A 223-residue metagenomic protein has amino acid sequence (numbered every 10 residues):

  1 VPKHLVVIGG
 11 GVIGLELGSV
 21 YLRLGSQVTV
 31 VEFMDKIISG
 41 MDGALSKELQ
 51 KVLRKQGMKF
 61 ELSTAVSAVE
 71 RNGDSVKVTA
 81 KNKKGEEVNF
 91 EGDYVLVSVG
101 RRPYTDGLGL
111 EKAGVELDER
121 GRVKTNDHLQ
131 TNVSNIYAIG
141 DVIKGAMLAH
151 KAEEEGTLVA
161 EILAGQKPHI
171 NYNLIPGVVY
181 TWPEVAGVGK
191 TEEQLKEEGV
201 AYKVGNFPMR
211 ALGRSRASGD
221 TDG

Functional and structural regions predicted by a protein language model:
V1-K3, N89-L163, H169: FAD-site-proximal beta/loop scaffold in flavoenzymes
V1-K36, G40-M41, L148: Rossmann-like NAD(P)H-binding beta-loop-alpha module
I8, L15, S39-G40, D118-R120 (+3 more regions): Thr-Gly-centered strand-to-loop micro-motif
L15-E16, Y21, T105-G107, E119 (+2 more regions): Glycine/Thr-rich phosphate-binding loops of Rossmann-like dinucleotide-binding domains
L24-D127, K190, E197, A201-K203 (+2 more regions): A Rossmann-like FAD-binding core segment of flavoenzymes
D42-A44, K55, V66-A68, Y104 (+1 more regions): Mid-to-C-terminal Rossmann-like scaffold of FAD/NAD(P)H-dependent oxidoreductases
